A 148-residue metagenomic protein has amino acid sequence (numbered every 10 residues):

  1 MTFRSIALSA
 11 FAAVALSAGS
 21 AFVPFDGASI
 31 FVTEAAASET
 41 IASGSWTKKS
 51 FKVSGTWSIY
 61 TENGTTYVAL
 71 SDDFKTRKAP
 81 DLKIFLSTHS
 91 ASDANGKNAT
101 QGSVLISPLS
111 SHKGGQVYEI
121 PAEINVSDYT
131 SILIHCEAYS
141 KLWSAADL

Functional and structural regions predicted by a protein language model:
M1-A21: Bacterial N-terminal signal peptides that target proteins for export
G27-G64, N98-Q101: Transition segment at domain starts
G55, Y67-D72, Q116-Y118: N-terminal post-signal-peptidase region of extra-cytosolic proteins
E62, D73, S87-S90, S111 (+2 more regions): Solvent-exposed coil/turn segments that connect beta secondary-structure elements in extracytoplasmic/periplasmic
K75-K78, V126: A short beta-turn/strand-edge loop motif at beta-sheet boundaries
K83-F85: Beta-strand signatures of extracellular beta-sandwich domains
D93-P121: An anionic, turn-rich surface loop/hairpin at beta-sheet edges that serves as a generic interaction/coordination patch
P121-S144: Short, exposed beta-strand-loop hairpins at the edges of beta-sheets in extracellular/periplasmic proteins
